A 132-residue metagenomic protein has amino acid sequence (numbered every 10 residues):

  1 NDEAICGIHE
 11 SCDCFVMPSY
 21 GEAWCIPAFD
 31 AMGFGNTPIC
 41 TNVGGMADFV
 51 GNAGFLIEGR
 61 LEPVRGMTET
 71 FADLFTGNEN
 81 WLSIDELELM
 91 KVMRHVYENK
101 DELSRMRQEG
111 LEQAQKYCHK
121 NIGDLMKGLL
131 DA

Functional and structural regions predicted by a protein language model:
C6-C12: Short alpha-helical donor nucleotide-sugar binding micro-motif in glycosyltransferases
D13, G35, N42: A short alpha->beta transition loop at the rim of the catalytic pocket in nucleotide-sugar-dependent
Y20: Aromatic "clamp/platform" in nucleotide-sugar-dependent glycosyltransferases that forms part of the donor/acceptor
C25-A28: Short glycine/serine-rich donor-binding loops of glycosyltransferases
T37-C40, F55-E58: Short hydrophobic beta-strand element within catalytic cores of glycosyltransferases and related nucleotide-activated
E88, H95, E102-K116: A short, well-ordered alpha-helix in the C-terminal region of glycosyltransferases
N99, H119-A132: C-terminal alpha-helical cap of glycosyltransferases
